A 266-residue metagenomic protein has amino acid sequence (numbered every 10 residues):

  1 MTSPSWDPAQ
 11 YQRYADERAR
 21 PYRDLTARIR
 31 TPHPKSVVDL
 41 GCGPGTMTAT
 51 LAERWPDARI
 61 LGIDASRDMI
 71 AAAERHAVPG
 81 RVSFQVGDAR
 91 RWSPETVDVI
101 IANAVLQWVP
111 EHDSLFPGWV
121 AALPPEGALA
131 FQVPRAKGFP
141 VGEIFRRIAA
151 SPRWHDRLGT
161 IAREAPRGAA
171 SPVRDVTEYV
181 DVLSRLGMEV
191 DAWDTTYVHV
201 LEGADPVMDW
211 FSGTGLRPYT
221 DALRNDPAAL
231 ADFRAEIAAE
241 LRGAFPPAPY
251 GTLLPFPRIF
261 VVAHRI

Functional and structural regions predicted by a protein language model:
M1-V38, T46-T50, M69-A72: Conserved class I S-adenosyl-L-methionine
S3-W6, R18, L186, V190-A248: C-terminal helical/coil "lid" or tail adjacent to the Rossmann-like core of SAM-dependent
S36-L40, P44-W92, S114: Class I SAM-dependent methyltransferase SAM/SAH-binding core
R90-I100: A short acidic, Gly/Pro-enriched loop at the edge of an enzyme's catalytic core that lines a small-molecule cofactor
V99-H112, R135: A short SAM/SAH-binding and catalytic strip from SAM-dependent methyltransferases
V109-P110, L123-P125: Helix-to-beta-strand junctions that scaffold the AdoMet/dcAdoMet cofactor pocket in Class I SAM-dependent enzymes
D113, A128-G203, D226: Conserved catalytic/acceptor-binding region of the Class I
I259-I266: Core SAM-dependent methyltransferase catalytic element
